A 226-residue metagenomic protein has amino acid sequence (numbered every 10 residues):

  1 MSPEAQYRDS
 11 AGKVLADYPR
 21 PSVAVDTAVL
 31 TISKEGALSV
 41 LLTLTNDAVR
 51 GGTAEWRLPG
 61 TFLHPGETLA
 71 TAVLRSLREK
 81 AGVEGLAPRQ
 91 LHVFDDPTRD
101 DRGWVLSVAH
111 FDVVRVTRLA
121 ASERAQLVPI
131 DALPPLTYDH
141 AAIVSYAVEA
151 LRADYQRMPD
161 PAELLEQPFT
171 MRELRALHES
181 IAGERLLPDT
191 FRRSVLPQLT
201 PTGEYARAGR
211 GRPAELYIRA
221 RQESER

Functional and structural regions predicted by a protein language model:
G12-W56: N-terminal strand-loop-strand
P21-V25, A70-L74, R78-A121, I130-A132 (+2 more regions): Active-site segment of metal-dependent pyrophosphate-handling enzymes, primarily the Nudix hydrolase catalytic core
V29-T31, L42, F111-V113, L216-I218: Short, well-ordered beta-strand micro-motif
S39, T43-N46, R50-P59, E67 (+2 more regions): Catalytic cores of nucleotide-enabled group-transfer and carboxylate-activating enzymes in metabolic and assembly-line
A109-F111, L119-Q156, L164-R172, A176-E179 (+1 more regions): NUDIX/MutT-family hydrolases
R185-G203: Charge-enriched amphipathic alpha-helical scaffolds
E204-R226: Long, intrinsically disordered, low-complexity Ser/Thr/Pro-rich regulatory/activation regions of nuclear proteins
